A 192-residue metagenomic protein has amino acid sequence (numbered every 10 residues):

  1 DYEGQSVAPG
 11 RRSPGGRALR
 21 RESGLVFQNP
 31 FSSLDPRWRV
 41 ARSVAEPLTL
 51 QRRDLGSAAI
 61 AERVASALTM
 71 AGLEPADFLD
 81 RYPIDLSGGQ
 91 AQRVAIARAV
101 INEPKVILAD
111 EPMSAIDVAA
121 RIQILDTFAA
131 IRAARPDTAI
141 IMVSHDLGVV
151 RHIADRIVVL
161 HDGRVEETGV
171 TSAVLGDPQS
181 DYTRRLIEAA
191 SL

Functional and structural regions predicted by a protein language model:
G4-G24, W38, R42, L50 (+1 more regions): ABC ATPase NBD coupling module
Y82-L86, Q90: Conserved ABC ATPase signature
E103: Conserved catalytic motifs of ABC-family nucleotide-binding domains
I122-P136: Helical segment within the ABC ATPase nucleotide-binding domain
V150-H152: A short, surface-exposed alpha-helical micro-motif characterized by mixed small hydrophobic and charged/polar residues
A173-L192: C-terminal boundary and immediately downstream tail of ABC-type ATPase nucleotide-binding domains
